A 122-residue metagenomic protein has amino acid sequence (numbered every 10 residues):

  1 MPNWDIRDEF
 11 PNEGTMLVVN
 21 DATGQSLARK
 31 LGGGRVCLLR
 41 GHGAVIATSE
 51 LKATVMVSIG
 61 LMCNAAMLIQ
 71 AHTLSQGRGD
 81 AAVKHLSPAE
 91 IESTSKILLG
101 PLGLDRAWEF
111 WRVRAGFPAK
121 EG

Functional and structural regions predicted by a protein language model:
M1-G122: Glycine-rich flexible loops
